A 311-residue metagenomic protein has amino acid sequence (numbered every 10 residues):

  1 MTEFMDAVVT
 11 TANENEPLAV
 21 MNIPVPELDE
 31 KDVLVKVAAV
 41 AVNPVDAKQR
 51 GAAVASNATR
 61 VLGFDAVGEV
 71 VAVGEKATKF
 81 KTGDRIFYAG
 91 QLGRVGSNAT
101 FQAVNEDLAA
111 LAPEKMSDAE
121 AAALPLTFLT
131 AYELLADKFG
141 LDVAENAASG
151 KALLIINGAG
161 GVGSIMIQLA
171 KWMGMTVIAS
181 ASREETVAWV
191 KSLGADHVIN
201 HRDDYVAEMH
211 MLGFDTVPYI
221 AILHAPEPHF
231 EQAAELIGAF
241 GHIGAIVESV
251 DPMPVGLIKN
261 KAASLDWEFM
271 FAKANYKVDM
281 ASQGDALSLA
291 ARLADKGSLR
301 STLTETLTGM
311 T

Functional and structural regions predicted by a protein language model:
P24-A41, G51-G93: Glycine-rich beta-strand-centered segment in the early N-terminal region that forms part of a ligand/cofactor-binding
A89-N157: NAD(P)H dinucleotide-binding glycine-rich loop of Rossmann-like/cofactor-binding domains, especially the beta1-alpha1
N157-G158, A225: NAD(P)H cofactor-binding loop motif with strongest signal on the N-terminal glycine-rich segment
A159, G163, I167: N-terminal Rossmann NAD(P)H-binding glycine-rich loop of SDR-like oxidoreductase domains
K171-F230: Adenosine-nucleotide cofactor-binding segment
A239-P252: ADP-ribose/adenylate-binding Rossmann-like module
L257-T306: C-terminal substrate-binding/catalytic core of Rossmann-like NAD(P)-dependent dehydrogenases/reductases
